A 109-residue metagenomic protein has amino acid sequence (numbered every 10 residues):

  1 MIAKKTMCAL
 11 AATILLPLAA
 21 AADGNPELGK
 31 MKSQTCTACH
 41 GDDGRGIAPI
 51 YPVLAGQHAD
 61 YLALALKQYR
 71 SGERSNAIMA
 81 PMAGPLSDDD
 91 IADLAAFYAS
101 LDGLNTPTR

Functional and structural regions predicted by a protein language model:
M1-L10: Bacterial N-terminal signal peptides that target proteins for export
L15-S33, I47-I50, G103-R109: Electrostatic cytochrome c docking/interface patches
P26, K30, R45-R74, A80-P85: Gly/Gly-Pro-rich "capping" loops immediately C-terminal to redox-active cysteine motifs in periplasmic/lumenal
Q34-D42, L94: The canonical Cys-X-X-Cys-His
T35, Q68, F97-S100: Residues within well-ordered alpha-helical secondary structure of globular protein domains
T35-A38, N76, D88: Mobile acidic interaction elements
C39-R45, A99-G103: Detector for the c-type heme attachment site
R74, G84-R109: C-terminal capping alpha-helices of c-type cytochrome domains
